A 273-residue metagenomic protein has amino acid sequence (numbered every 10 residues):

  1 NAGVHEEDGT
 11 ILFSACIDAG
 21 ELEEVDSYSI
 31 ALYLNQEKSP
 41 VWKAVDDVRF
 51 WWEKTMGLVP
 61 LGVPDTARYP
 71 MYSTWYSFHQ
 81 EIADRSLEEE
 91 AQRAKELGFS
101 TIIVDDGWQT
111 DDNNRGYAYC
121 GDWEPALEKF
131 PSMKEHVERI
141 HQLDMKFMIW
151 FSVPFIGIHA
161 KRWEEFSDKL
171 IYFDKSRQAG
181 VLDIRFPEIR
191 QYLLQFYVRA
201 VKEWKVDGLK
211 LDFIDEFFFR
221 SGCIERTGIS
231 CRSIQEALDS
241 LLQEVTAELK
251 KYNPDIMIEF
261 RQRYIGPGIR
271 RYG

Functional and structural regions predicted by a protein language model:
N1-K54, L58: N-terminal accessory beta-strand-rich subdomains and adjacent acidic, glycine-rich linkers that precede catalytic cores
V59-P60, K95, K134-D144, L242-N253: Surface-exposed amphipathic alpha-helices with a cationic face
R68-T74, I102-V104, F147-F151, L209-L211 (+1 more regions): Hydrophobic faces of well-ordered beta-strands that scaffold small-molecule active sites in alpha/beta enzyme cores
Y69, Q80, K146-E203: Active-site-adjacent "subsite" loops/lids of carbohydrate-active enzymes
Y72-S77, G107-Q109, S152-I156, I214-E216 (+1 more regions): Active-site beta-loop-alpha junctions enriched in small/polar residues
S86-D111, E203-G208: Catalytic domains of carbohydrate-active enzymes, especially glycoside hydrolases
W108-M133, A160-P187, E216-D239, V245: Aromatic- and acidic-residue-enriched carbohydrate-binding clefts of CAZyme catalytic domains
G180-G273: Active-site neighborhood of glycoside hydrolase catalytic domains
